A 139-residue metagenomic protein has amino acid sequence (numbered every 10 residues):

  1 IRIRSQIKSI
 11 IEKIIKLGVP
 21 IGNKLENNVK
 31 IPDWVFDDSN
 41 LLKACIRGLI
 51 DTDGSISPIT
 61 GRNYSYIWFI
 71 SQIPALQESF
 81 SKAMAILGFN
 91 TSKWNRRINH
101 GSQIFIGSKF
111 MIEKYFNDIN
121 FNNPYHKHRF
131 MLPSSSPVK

Functional and structural regions predicted by a protein language model:
I1-K139: Internal intein/HINT superfamily modules and their associated LAGLIDADG
